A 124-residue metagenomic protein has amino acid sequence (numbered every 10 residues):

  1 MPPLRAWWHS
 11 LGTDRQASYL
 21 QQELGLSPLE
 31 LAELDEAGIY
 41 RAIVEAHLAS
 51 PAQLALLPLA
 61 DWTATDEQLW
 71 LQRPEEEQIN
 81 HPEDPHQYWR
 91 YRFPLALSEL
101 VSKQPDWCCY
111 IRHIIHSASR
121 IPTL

Functional and structural regions predicted by a protein language model:
M1-L124: Catalytic cores of glycan-processing enzymes that make or break glycosidic bonds
